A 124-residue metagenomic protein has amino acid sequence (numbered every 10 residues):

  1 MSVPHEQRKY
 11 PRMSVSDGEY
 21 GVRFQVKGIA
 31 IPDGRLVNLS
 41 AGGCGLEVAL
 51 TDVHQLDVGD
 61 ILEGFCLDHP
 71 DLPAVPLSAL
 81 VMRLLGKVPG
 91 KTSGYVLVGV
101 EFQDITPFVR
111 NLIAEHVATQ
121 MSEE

Functional and structural regions predicted by a protein language model:
M1-D52, A114-E124: N-terminal helix initiation/capping motif
M13-S14, G28-I31, D68-S78: Short coil-to-beta-strand transition motifs
G18, R35, S78-L80, E101: Residues located in well-ordered beta-strands
G18-F24, V58-V75: Short conserved beta-strand and strand-loop elements enriched in small hydrophobics with frequent Asp/Gly
G21, N38, V81-L84, D104: A residue-level detector for short acidic-glycine micro-motifs
G45-E47, L85-E101: Short, solvent-exposed secondary-structure boundary/capping segments
D52-H54, K87-V88: Short beta-strands and strand-coil junctions in structured, solvent-facing domains, enriched
V53-L56, F108-N111: Short, conserved charged micro-motifs
